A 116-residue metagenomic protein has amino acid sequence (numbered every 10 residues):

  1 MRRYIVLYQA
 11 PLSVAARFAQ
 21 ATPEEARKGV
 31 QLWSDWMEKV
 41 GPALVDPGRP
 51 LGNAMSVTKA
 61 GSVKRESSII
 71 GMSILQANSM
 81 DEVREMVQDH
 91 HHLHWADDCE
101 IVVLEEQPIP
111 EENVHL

Functional and structural regions predicted by a protein language model:
M1-L116: Conserved, structured core segments of small domains
